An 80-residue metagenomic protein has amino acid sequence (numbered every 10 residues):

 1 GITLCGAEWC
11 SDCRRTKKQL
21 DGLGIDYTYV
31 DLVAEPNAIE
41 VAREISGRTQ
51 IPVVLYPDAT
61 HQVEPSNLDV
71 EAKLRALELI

Functional and structural regions predicted by a protein language model:
G1-D26: Local sequence-structure signature of Cys/Sec-based thiol-disulfide redox active-site neighborhoods
S11, P52, L68: Glycine-centered loop/turn positions within well-structured domains that cap or flank conserved ligand/cofactor-binding
I25-A38: Thiol-based oxidoreductase modules, predominantly thioredoxin-like and allied folds used for disulfide exchange
I39-I45, L74-L77: Short amphipathic alpha-helix with an adjacent loop that forms part of the alpha/beta core around
I45-V54: Structural micro-motif
Y56-I80: Non-catalytic, surface beta->alpha helical segment in thiol-disulfide oxidoreductase systems
